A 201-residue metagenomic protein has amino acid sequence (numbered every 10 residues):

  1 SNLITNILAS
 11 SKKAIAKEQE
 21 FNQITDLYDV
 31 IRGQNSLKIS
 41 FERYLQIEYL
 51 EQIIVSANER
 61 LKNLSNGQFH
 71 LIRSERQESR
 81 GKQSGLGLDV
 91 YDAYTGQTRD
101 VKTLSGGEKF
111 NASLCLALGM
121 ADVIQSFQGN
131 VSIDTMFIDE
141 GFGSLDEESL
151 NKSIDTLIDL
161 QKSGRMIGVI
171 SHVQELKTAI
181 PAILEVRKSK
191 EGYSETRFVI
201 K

Functional and structural regions predicted by a protein language model:
S1-K201: Terminal ABC-like ATPase head and other globular end-domains that cap long coiled-coil arms in SMC/Rad50/SbcC-family
